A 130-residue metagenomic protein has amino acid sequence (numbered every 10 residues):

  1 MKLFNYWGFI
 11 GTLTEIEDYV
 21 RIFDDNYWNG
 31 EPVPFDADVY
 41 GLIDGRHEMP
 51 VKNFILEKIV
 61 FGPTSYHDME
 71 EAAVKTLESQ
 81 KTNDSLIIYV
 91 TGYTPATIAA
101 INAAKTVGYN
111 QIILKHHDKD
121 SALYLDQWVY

Functional and structural regions predicted by a protein language model:
M1-I87, A99-Y130: Long, low-complexity, Lys/Arg-enriched
V90: Short, surface-exposed polybasic-aromatic patches that bind anionic ligands, especially phosphate groups
A96: Acidic, metal-coordinating catalytic segment for phosphate/diphosphate chemistry, firing primarily on the Nudix
